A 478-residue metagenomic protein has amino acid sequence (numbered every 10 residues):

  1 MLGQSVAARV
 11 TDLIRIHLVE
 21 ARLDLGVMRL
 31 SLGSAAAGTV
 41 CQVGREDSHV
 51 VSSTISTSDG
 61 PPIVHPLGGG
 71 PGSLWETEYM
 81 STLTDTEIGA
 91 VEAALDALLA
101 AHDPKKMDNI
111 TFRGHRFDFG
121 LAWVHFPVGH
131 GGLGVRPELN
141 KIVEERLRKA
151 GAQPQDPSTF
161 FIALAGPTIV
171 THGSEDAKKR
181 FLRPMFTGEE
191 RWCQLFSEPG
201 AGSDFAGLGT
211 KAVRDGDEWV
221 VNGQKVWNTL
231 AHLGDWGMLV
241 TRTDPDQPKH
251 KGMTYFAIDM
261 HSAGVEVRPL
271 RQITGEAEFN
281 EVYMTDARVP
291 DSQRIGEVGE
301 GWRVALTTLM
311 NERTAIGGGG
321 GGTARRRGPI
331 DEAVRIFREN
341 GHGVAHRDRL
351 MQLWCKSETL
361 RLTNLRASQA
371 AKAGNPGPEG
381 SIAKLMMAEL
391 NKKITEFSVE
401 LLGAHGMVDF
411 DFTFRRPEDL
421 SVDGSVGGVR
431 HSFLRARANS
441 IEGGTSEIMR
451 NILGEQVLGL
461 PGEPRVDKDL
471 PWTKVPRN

Functional and structural regions predicted by a protein language model:
R9, I16-P62: Polybasic, low-complexity intrinsically disordered segments
V51-T54, S58-D59, I63-F161, A177-P184 (+6 more regions): Amphipathic, small/basic residue-rich leader segments at the start of a protein or domain
T82, V265-L362, N439, T473-N478: Glycine-rich beta->alpha junctions and the first turn(s) of the following alpha-helix
D118, A122-E189, L230-W236, S357 (+5 more regions): Internal helix-loop-helix
G188-F196: A short, Trp-centered hydrophobic/proline-enriched beta-strand micro-motif
A201, V226-H232, I273-T274, A438-G443: Glycine-rich phosphate/pyrophosphate-binding beta-alpha loops
A212-V213: A structural signal for short hydrophobic beta-strand segments in well-ordered beta-sheet cores
D217-E218, N222-R268: A short core secondary-structure module
